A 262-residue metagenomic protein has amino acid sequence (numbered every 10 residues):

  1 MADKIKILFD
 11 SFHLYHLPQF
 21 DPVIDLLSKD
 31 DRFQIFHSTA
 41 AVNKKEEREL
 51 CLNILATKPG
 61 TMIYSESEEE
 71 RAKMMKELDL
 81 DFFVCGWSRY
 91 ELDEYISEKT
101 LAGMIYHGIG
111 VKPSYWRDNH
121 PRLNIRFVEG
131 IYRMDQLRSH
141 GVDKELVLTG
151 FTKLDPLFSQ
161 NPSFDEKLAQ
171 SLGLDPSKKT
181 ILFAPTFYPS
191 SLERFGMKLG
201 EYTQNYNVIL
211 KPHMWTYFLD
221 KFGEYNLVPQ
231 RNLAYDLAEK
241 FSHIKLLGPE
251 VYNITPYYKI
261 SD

Functional and structural regions predicted by a protein language model:
D3-K6, T100, K178-I181: Nucleotide donor/acceptor-binding cores
L8-S159: Active-site and donor-binding regions of nucleotide-sugar-utilizing enzymes
H16-K29, Q34-F36, L154-Y235: Conserved catalytic-core segment of nucleotide-activated headgroup transferases in glycan assembly
K45-K58, P121-N124, D220-L246: Ligand-binding grooves and catalytic loops that recognize ribose/phosphate and carbohydrate rings, and esterified lipid
P59, D79, T203-N207, D262: Residue-level detector of structured alpha->beta connecting loops
E66-M74, G223-D262: Donor nucleotide-activated moiety binding/catalytic core segment of transferases that use nucleotide-activated donors
E68-A72, R89-E91, K112-W116, E166-Q170 (+3 more regions): A generic local structural motif
E77-D79, L174-P176, I260: Glycine-rich phosphate-binding loop signature in dinucleotide/nucleotide-binding domains
